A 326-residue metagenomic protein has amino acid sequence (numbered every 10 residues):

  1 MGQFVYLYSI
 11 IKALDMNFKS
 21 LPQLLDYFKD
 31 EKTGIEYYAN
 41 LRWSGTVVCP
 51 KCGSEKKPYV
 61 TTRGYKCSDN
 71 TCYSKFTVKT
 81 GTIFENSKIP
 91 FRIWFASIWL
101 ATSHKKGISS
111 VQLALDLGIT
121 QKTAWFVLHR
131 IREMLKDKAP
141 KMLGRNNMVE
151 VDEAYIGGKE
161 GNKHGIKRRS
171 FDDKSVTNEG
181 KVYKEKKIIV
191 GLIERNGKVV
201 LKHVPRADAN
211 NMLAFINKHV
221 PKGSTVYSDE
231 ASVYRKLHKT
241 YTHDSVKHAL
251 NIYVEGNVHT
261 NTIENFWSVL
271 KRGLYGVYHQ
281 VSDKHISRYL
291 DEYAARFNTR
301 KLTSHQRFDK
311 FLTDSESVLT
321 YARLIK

Functional and structural regions predicted by a protein language model:
G2-K326: Residue-level recognition of single "structural anchor" positions that define or cap local secondary structure
